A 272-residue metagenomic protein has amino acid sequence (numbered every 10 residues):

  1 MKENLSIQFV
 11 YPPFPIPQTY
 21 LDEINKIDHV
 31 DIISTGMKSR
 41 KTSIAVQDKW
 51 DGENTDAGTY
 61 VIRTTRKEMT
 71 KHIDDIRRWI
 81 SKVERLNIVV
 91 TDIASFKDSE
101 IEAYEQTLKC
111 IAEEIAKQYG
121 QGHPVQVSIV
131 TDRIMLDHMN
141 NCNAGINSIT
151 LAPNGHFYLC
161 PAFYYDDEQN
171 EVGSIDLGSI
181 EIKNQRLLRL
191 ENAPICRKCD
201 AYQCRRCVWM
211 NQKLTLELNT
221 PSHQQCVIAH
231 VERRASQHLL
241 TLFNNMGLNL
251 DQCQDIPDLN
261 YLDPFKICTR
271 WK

Functional and structural regions predicted by a protein language model:
M1, L5-P12, L21-I24, I44-N154 (+2 more regions): Radical SAM enzyme [4Fe-4S]-AdoMet core and its adjacent flexible, acidic and glycine-rich loops/tails across
M1-P17, I24-G36, A235-Q254, N260-D263: Extreme N-terminal leader/targeting regions
K38-K41: Aromatic-lined carbohydrate-binding surfaces of glycoside hydrolases
Y164-K272: Flexible mid-to-C-terminal extensions adjoining Fe-S/redox cofactors in radical SAM and related proteins
